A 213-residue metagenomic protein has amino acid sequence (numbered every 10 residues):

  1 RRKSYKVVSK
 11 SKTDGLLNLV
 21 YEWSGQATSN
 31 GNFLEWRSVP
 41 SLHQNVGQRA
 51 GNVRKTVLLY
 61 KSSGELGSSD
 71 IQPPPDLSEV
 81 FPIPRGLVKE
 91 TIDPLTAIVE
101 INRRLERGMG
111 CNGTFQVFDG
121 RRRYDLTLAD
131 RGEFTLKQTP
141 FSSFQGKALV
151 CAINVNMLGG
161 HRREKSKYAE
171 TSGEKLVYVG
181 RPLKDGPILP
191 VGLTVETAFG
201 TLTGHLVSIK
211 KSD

Functional and structural regions predicted by a protein language model:
R1-S62, R107-D213: Acidic, serine/threonine-rich low-complexity disordered tracts
S63-D130: A charged, solvent-exposed segment within the mature domains of Sec-exported extracytoplasmic proteins
